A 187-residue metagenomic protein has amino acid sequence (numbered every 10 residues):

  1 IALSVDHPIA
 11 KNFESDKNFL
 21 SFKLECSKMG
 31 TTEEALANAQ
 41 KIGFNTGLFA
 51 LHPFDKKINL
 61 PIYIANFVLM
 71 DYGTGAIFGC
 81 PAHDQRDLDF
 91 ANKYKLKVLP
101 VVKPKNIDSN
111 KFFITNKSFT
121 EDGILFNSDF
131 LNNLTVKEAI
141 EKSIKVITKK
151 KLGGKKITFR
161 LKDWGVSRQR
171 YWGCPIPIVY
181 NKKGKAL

Functional and structural regions predicted by a protein language model:
I1-V98, K103: NTP-handling and nucleic-acid-processing catalytic cores
A76-L187: Residue patterns forming the tRNA-binding/recognition surfaces of aminoacyl-tRNA synthetases and related DALR
